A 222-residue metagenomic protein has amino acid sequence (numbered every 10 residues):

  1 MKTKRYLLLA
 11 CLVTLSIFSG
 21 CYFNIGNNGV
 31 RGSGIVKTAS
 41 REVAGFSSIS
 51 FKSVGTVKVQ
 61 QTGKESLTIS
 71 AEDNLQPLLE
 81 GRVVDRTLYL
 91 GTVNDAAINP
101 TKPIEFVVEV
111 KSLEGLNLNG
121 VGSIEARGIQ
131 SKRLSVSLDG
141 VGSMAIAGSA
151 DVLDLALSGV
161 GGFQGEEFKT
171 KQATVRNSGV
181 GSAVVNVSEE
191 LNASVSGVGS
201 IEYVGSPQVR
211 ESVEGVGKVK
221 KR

Functional and structural regions predicted by a protein language model:
M1-R222: Intrinsically disordered, low-complexity terminal regions
